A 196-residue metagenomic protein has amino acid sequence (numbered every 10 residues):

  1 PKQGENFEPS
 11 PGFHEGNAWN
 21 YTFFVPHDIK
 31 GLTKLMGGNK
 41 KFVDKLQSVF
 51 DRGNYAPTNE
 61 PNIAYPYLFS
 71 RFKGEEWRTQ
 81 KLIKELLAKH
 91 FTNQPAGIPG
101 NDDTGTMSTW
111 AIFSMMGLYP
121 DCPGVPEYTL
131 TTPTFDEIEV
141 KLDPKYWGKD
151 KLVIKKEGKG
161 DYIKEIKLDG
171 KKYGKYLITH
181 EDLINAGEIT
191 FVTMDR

Functional and structural regions predicted by a protein language model:
P1-G148, E181, G187-T190: Active-site core of glycosidic bond-cleaving carbohydrate-active enzymes
L142, L152-G158: Beta-strand-rich recognition domains
W147-L152, Y173-G174: Short, isolated positions in well-ordered beta-strands
E157-R196: C-terminal beta-sandwich/jelly-roll accessory domains of carbohydrate-active enzymes
